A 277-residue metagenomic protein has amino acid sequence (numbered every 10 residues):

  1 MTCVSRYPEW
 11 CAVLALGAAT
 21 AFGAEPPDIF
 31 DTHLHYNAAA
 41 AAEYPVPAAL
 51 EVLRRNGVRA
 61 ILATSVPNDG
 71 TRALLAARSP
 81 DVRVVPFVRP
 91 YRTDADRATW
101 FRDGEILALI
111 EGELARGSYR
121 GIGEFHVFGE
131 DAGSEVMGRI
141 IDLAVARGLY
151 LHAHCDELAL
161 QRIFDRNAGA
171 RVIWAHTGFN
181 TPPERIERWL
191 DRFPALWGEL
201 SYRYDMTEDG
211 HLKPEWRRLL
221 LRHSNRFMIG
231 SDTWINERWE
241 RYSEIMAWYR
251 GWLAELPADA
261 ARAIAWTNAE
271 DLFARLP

Functional and structural regions predicted by a protein language model:
C3, W10, A24-F30, A40-A41 (+4 more regions): Mid-to-C-terminal alpha-helical segments outside catalytic/metal-binding sites
P8-A19: Bacterial N-terminal signal peptides
F30, L34, A48-G70, V84-Y91 (+1 more regions): Divalent metal-dependent hydrolysis catalytic cores, especially in the metallo-beta-lactamase
F30-T32, L62-S65, P86-R89, G123 (+4 more regions): Active-site neighborhood of phospho(di)ester-bond hydrolases with catalytic His/Asp-centered motifs
H33, L53, I122, A144 (+5 more regions): Conserved, mostly hydrophobic/aromatic
N37-Y44, I61-R72, T93-D103, F128-S134 (+3 more regions): Acidic-and-aromatic substrate-binding clefts and catalytic sites of carbohydrate-active enzymes
D69-H152, W197, Y202-D205: Active-site gating/metal-coordination segments in enzymes
D131-I229, L276: Catalytic pocket-lining loop regions of alpha/beta-barrel enzymes, especially the amidohydrolase/enolase/GH5 lineages
